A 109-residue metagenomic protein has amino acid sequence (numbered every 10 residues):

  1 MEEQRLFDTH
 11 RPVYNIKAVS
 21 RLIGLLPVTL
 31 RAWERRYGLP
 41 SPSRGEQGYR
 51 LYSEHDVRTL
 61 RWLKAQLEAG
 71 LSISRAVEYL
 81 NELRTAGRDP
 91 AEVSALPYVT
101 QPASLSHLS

Functional and structural regions predicted by a protein language model:
M1-T9: Short "pre-J" leader segments immediately N-terminal to J/J-like domains in DnaJ-family and J-like proteins
E2, Y14-I16, E46-Y49: A short, structure-level motif marking secondary-structure boundaries and short turns
R5-L6, V19-S20, R50-Y52: A generic secondary-structure micro-motif detector that highlights 1-2 residue hydrophobic/ambivalent hotspots embedded
T9-P27: Polyanion-binding surface elements
P27-R31, G38-S43, Q47-S109: Long amphipathic alpha-helical segments
